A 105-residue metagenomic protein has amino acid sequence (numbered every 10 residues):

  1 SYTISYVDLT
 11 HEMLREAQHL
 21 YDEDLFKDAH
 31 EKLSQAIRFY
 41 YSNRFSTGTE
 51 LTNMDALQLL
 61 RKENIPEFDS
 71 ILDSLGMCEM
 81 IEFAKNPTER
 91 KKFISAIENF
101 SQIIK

Functional and structural regions predicted by a protein language model:
S1-Y21: Charged alpha-helical initiation segments
R15-K105: Membrane-proximal, non-transmembrane interaction modules that couple membrane proteins to downstream assemblies
